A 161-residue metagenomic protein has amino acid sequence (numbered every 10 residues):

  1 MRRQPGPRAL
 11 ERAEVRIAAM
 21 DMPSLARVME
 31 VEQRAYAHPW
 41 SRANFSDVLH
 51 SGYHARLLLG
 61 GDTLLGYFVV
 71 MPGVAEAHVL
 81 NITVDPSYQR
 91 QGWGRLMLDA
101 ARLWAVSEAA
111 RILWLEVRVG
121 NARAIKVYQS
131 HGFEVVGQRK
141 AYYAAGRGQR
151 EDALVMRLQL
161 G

Functional and structural regions predicted by a protein language model:
R2-Q4, R8-R12, R16-Q91, R95-E108 (+2 more regions): Acetyl-CoA-dependent GNAT
R2-R3, W114-E116, Q129, E134-L154: Conserved catalytic-core motifs of GNAT/GCN5-like acyltransferases
A18, E116-R118: Surface-exposed loop and edge beta-strand positions of immunoglobulin-like domains
R34, R118-G120: Short beta->alpha junction loops/turns
Y67, A122, A153: Short alpha-helical elements of helix-turn-helix
N81-T83, S87-Y88, G92, A109 (+4 more regions): Conserved functional loop/turn residues at catalytic and ligand-binding sites
L98, N121-A124, A141-R147: Short glycine/proline-centered loop/turn elements that form peptide/ligand docking sites
